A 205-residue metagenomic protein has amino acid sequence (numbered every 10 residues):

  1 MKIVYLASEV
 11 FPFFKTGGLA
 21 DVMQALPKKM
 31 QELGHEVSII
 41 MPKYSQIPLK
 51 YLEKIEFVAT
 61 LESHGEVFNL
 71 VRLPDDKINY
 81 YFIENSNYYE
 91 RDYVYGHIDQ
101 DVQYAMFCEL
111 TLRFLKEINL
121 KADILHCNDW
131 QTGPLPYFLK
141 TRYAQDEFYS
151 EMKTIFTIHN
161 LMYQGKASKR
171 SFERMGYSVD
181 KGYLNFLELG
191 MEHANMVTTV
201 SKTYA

Functional and structural regions predicted by a protein language model:
M1-A205: Catalytic cores of nucleotide-sugar-dependent glycosyltransferases that transfer UDP/GDP/TDP-activated
